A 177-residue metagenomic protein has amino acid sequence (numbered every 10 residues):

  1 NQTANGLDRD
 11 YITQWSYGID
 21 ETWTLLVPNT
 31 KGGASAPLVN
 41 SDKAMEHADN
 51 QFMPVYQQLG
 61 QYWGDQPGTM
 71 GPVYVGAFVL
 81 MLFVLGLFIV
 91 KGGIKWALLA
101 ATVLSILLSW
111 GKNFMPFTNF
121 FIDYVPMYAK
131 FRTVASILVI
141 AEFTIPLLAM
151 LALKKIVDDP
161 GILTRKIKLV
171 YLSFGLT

Functional and structural regions predicted by a protein language model:
N1-D8, I12, T102-L104, K168-T177: Hydrophobic alpha-helical membrane-interfacial segments at the cytosolic entry of transmembrane helices
N1-L82, G86: Periplasmic/ER-lumenal interhelical loops and adjacent helix-loop junctions in multi-pass membrane proteins
S16-S35, W96-W110, L172-T177: Hydrophobic alpha-helical membrane-insertion segments
K43-Q57, L82-K112, G161-L172: Membrane-interface helix-loop-helix junctions at transmembrane boundaries of multi-pass membrane enzymes, predominantly
G60-V73, L104-T144, V157: Membrane-helix boundary/interfacial segments in multi-pass membrane proteins
L80, V84, L104, F114 (+2 more regions): Alpha-helical transmembrane segments of polytopic integral membrane proteins, especially the permease/helical cores
K91-G92, E142-L176: Membrane-interface junctions at the ends of membrane-embedded or membrane-associated helices
